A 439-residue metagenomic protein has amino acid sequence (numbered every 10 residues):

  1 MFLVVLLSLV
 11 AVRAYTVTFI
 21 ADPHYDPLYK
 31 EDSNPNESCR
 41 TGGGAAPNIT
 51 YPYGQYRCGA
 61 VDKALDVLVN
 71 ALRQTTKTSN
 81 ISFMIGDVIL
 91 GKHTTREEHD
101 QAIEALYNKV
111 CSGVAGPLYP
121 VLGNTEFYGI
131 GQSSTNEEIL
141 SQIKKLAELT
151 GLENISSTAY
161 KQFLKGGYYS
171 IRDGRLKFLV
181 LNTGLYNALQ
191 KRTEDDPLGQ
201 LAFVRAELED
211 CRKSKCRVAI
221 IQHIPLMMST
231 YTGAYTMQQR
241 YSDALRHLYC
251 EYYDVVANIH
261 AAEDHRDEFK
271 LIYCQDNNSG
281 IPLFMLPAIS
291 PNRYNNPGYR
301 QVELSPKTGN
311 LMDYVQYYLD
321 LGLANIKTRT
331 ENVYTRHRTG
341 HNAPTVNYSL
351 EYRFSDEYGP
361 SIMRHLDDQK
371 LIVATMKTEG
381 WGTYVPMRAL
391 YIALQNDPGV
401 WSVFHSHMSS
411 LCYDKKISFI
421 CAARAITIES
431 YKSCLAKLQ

Functional and structural regions predicted by a protein language model:
M1-A14: Cleavable N-terminal signal peptides of Sec/SRP-targeted secreted and luminal proteins
A14-M84, E138-V180, L185-D210, S214 (+1 more regions): Metal-dependent phosphoesterase/phosphodiesterase active-site architecture
F19-A21, N80-D87, P117-N124, A219-H223 (+3 more regions): Active-site neighborhood of phospho(di)ester-bond hydrolases with catalytic His/Asp-centered motifs
D26-Y29, I89-K92, P120-G131, N187-L189 (+3 more regions): Active-site environment of divalent metal-dependent phosphoester hydrolases
T41, G54-S141: Core catalytic region of metal-dependent phosphoesterases/phosphodiesterases, especially metallo-beta-lactamase-like
L72-T76, K109-L118, K161, D210-S214 (+1 more regions): A structural motif corresponding to the C-terminal end of an alpha-helix and its immediate exit/capping segment
Y107-G113, D243-Y253, L271-I281, E303-P306: Short, surface-exposed basic-aromatic patches at helix termini and helix-loop junctions that form
A188-L201, E209-A261: Active-site-proximal segments of metal-dependent phosphoesterases and phosphodiesterases across multiple
